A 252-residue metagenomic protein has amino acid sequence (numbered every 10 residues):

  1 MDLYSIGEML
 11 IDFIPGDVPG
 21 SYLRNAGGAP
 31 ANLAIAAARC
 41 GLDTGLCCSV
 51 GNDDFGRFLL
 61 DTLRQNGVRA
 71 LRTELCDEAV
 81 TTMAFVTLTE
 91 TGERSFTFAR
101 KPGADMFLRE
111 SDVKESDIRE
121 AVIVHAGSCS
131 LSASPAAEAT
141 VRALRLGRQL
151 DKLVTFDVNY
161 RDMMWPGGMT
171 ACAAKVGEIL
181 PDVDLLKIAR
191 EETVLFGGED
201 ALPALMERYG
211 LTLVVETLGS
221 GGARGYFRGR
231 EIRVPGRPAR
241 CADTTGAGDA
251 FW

Functional and structural regions predicted by a protein language model:
M1-R69, R240-A242: Glycine-rich phosphate/adenosyl-contacting loop at the front of the ribokinase-like
D2, R145-Q149, G198-W252: Conserved phosphate-binding/catalytic region of the ribokinase-like
I35, M83-T87, G222-Y226: Short beta-strand scaffold segments in enzyme catalytic cores
A37, A189, G248: Short, conserved phosphate/pyrophosphate- and ester-handling motifs at nucleotide-, phospho-/glycolipid
D43-S128: Conserved N-terminal subdomain of the carbohydrate kinase-like
I123, C129-A204, G221-A223: Conserved beta-alpha-beta core of the PfkB/ribokinase-like small-molecule kinase fold
